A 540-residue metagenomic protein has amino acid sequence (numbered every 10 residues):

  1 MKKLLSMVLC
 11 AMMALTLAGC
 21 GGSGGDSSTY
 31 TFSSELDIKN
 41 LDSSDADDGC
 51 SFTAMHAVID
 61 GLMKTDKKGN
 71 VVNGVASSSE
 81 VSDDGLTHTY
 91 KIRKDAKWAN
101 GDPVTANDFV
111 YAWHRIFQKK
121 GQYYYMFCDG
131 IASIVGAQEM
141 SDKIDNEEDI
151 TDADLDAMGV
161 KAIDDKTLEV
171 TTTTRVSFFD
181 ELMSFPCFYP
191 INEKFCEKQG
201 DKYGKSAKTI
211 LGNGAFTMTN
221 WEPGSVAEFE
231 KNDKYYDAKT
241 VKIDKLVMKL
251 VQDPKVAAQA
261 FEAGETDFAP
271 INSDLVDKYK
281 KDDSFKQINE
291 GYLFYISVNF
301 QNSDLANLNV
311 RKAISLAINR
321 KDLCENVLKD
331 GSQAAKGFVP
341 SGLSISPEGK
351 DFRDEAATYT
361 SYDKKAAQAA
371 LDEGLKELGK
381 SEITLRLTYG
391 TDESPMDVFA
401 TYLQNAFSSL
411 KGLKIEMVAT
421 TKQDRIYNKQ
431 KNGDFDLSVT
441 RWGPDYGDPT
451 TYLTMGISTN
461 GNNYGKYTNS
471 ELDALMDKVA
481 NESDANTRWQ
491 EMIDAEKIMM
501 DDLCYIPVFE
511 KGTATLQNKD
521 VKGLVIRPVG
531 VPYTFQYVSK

Functional and structural regions predicted by a protein language model:
S33-D83, L211: N-terminal lobe/hinge region of extracytoplasmic solute-binding protein
S77-G130, E169, D304-A306: Aromatic- and charge-enriched surface segment that lines or borders ligand/interaction sites
T105-A112, D165-T171, G214-A215, I243-K245 (+3 more regions): Alpha-helical secondary-structure segments
D142, E147, L155, D165-K166 (+2 more regions): Gly/Pro-rich hinge or "lid" segments in bacterial periplasmic/extracellular proteins
P223, D372-P444, T513: Ligand/substrate-recognition segments at binding pockets and active sites
K234-K278: Ligand-site clamp/hinge motif
A317-E348, P395-Q404, N428-K540: Detector for C-terminal structural segments
A334-G374, E393-M396: Structural transition elements
